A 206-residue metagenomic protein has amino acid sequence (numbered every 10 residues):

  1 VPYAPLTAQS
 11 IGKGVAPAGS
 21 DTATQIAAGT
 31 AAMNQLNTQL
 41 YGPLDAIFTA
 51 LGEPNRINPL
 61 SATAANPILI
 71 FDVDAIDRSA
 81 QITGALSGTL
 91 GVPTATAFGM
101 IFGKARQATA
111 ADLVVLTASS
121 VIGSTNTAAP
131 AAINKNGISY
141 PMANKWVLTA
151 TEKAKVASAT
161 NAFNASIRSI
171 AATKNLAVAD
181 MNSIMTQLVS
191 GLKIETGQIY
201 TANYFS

Functional and structural regions predicted by a protein language model:
P2-T173, M181-F205: Acidic, Ser/Thr/Gly/Pro-rich low-complexity segments that form flexible
